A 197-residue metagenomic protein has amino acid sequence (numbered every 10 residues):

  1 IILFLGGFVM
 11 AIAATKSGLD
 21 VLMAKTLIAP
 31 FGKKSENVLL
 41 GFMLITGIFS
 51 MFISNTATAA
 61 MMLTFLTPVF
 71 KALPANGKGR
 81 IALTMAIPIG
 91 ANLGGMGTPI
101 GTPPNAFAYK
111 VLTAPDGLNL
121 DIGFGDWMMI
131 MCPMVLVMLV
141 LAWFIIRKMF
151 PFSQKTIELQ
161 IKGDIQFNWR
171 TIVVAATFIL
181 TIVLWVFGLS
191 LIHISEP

Functional and structural regions predicted by a protein language model:
I1-G77, I192: Membrane-embedded alpha-helical segments and adjacent helix-loop junctions characteristic of multi-pass solute
L5, V9, L44, I48 (+3 more regions): Generic alpha-helical transmembrane segments of integral inner-membrane proteins, especially permease/transport modules
M10, K16, A75-I81, M85-I87 (+2 more regions): Juxtamembrane and boundary regions of transmembrane helices in multi-pass small-molecule transporters and channels
S35-G41, T171-F178: Short hydrophobic alpha-helical membrane-embedded segments
I45-N55, P88-I100: Transmembrane alpha-helix interface/packing and boundary motifs in multi-pass membrane proteins, characterized by
F52, K148-M149, F187: Helix-loop junctions at the membrane-solvent interface of multi-pass transporters, primarily the C-terminal
K110-V111, L180-L189: Membrane-embedded alpha-helical segments in integral membrane proteins
S190-P197: Residue-level detector of conserved catalytic or cofactor/ligand-binding positions in enzyme active sites
